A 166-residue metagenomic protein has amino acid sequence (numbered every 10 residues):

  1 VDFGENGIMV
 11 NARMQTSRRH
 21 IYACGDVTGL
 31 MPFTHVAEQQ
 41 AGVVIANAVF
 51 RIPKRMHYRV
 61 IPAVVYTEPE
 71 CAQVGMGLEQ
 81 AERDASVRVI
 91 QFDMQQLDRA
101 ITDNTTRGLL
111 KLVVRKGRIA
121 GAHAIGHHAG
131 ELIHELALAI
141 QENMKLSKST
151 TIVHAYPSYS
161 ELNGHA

Functional and structural regions predicted by a protein language model:
V1-F50: FAD-site-proximal beta/loop scaffold in flavoenzymes
N6, P62-A63, L110: Small-molecule pocket liners
R13-T16, P53, H128, Q141: A generic short alpha-helical patch detector that favors 3-5-residue windows in or near N-terminal regions
Q15-T16, H20, H57-Y58, N104: Solvent-exposed alpha-helices and their adjacent loops that cap or buttress functional pockets in soluble metabolic
H35-R59, S86, Q141-N143: Internal hydrophobic alpha-helix adjacent to the cofactor/substrate pocket in enzyme cavities
V49, Y66-A166: Flexible, glycine-rich terminal cap/loop adjacent to redox cofactors in electron-transfer oxidoreductases
K54-E70: Flexible, acidic loop-helix segments that line cofactor/substrate-binding pockets
